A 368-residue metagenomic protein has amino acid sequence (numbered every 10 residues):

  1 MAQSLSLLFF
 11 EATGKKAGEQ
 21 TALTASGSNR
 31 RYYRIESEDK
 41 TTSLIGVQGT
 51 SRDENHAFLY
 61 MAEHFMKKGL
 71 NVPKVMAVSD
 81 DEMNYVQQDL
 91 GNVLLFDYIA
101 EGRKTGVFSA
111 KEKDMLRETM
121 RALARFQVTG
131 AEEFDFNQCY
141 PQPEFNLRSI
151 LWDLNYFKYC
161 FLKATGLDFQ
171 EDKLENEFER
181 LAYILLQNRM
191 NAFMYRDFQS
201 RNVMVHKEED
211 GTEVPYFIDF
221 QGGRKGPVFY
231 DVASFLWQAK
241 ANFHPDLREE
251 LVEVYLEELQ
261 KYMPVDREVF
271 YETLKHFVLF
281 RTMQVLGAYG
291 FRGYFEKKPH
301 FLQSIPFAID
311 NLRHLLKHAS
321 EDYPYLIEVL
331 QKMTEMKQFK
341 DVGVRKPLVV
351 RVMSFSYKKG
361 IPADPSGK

Functional and structural regions predicted by a protein language model:
M1-T21: Juxta-kinase regulatory segment immediately upstream of eukaryotic protein kinase catalytic domains
L5-E11, A131-P143, D153-M194, E209 (+1 more regions): An alpha-helical support segment within catalytic cores of ATP-dependent transferases
K15-E36: ATP-binding glycine-rich phosphate-binding loop
R31-E36, F126-Q127, L181-Y230, N242: Active-site acidic catalytic loop and adjacent metal/ATP-binding pocket of ATP-dependent phosphoryl transfer enzymes
Y33-W152, K163: ATP-binding pocket architecture of kinase catalytic cores
S149, Y195, Q221-K225, Y271-L279: Secondary-structure capping and boundary motifs in well-ordered enzyme cores
N155-A164, K225-P264, H276-E296, A308-K317: Active-site activation/catalytic loop segments of kinase-like enzymes and analogous catalytic loops in related
G287-K368: ATP/Mg2+ or Mg2+-diphosphate-binding catalytic cores that bind nucleotide phosphates or diphosphates via glycine-rich
